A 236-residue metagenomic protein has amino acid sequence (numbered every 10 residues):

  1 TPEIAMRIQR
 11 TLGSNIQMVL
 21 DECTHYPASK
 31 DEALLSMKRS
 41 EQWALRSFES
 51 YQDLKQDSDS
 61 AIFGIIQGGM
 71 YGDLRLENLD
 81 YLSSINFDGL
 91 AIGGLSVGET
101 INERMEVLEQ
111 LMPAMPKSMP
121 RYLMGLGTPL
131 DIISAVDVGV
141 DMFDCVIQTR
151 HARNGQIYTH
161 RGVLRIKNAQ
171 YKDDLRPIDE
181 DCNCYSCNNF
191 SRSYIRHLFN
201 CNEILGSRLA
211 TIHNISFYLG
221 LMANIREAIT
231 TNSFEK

Functional and structural regions predicted by a protein language model:
T1-F87, V97: Active-site entrance/lid segments in N-terminal catalytic domains of soluble metabolic enzymes
R7, L130-I133, D141, S193 (+1 more regions): Active-site phosphate/pyrophosphate-handling residues
D21-P27, D179-K236: C-terminal extensions of enzymes
L35, Q42, D73, N102 (+4 more regions): Conserved active-site and cofactor/substrate-binding residues in soluble primary-metabolism enzymes
S40-S47, L82, L108-L111, Y218 (+1 more regions): Hydrophobic alpha-helical packing residues
S47-S50, L54, G93, C201-N202 (+1 more regions): Change "in soluble alpha/beta enzymes" to "in soluble alpha/beta proteins
L54-I178: Glycine-rich phosphate/ribose-binding loops and adjacent secondary-structure elements that form binding surfaces
